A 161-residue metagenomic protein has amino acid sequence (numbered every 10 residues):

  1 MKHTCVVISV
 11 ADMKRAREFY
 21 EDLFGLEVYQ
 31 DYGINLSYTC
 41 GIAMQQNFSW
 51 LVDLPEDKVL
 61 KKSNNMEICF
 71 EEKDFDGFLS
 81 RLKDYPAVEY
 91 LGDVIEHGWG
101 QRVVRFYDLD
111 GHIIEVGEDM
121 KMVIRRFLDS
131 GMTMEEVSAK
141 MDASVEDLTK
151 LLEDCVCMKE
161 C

Functional and structural regions predicted by a protein language model:
M1-K2, V59-N65, G98: Short glycine-enriched loop/turn motifs at secondary-structure junctions
M1-R17, M66-I68, D119-C161: N-terminal beta-strand motif that seeds the catalytic metal site of vicinal oxygen chelate
C5, G33-N35, N65-E67, Q101: Short hydrophobic/aromatic beta-strand or adjacent loop that forms the aromatic wall/cage of a ligand/substrate-binding
A11-M13, I68-I113, S130, M134 (+2 more regions): Vicinal oxygen chelate
D12-L26, D84: Amphipathic alpha-helical segments
G25-Q30, E89-D93: Short secondary-structure junctions
E27-K62, I113-E118: Conserved short beta-strand elements that form part of the metal-binding/catalytic scaffold of enzyme active sites
G33-I34, I95-E96, I124, L151: Residue-level "edge-of-site" marker
